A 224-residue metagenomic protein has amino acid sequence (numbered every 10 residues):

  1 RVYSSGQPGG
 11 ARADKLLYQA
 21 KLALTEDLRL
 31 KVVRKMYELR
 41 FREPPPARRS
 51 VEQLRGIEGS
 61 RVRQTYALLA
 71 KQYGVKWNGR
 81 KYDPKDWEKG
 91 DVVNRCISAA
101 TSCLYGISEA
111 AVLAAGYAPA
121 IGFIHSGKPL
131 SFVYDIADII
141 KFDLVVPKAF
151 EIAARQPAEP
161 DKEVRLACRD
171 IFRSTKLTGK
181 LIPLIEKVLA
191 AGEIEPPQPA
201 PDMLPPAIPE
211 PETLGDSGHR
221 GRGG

Functional and structural regions predicted by a protein language model:
V2-G224: Active-site helix-to-loop segments that bind/position phosphate- or nucleotide-bearing substrates and donors across
